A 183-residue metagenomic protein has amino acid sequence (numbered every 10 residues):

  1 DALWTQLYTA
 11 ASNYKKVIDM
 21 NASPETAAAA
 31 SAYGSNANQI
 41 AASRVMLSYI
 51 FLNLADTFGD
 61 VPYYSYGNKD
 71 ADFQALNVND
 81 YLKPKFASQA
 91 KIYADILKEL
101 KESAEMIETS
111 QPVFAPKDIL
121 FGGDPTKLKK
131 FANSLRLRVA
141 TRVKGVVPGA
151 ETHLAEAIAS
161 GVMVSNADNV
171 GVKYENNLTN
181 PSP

Functional and structural regions predicted by a protein language model:
D1-Y64, D72-P116: Conserved, well-structured interaction surfaces
I50-D60, V146-P148, V162-N169: Secretory-pathway/luminal and periplasmic proteins that interact with or process carbohydrate-rich
K69-D72, K144-V146, N169-V170: Solvent-exposed loop/turn segments at secondary-structure junctions within structured extracellular/periplasmic domains
Q89, Y93, G122-K130: Aromatic-lined, polymer-binding surfaces characteristic of secreted/periplasmic polysaccharide-degrading enzymes
A94-E105, S134, R138-R142, A155: A broadly conserved amphipathic alpha-helix scaffold signal in soluble, globular proteins
P116, L120-G122: Asp-box/WD-like beta-propeller blade repeats and closely related beta-sheet repeat scaffolds
D118, G149-P183: Hydrophobic-face positions in mid-chain alpha helices that act as interaction patches
